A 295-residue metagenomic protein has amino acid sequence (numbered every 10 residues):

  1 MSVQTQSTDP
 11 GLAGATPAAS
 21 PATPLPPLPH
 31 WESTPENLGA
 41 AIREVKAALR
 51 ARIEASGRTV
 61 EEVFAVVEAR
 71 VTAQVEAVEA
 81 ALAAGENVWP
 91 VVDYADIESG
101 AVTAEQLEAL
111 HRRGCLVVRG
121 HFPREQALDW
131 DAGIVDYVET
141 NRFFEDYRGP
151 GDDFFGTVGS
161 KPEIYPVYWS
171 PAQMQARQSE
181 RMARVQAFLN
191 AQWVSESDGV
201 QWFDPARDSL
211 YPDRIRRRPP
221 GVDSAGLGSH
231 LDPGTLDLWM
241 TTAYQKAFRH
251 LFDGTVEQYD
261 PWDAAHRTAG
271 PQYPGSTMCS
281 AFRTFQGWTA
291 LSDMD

Functional and structural regions predicted by a protein language model:
M1-H111: Fe(II)/2-oxoglutarate
V3-T23, G85, E105-R113, F122-D295: Non-heme Fe(II) oxygenase catalytic core, chiefly the N-lobe of the double-stranded beta-helix
